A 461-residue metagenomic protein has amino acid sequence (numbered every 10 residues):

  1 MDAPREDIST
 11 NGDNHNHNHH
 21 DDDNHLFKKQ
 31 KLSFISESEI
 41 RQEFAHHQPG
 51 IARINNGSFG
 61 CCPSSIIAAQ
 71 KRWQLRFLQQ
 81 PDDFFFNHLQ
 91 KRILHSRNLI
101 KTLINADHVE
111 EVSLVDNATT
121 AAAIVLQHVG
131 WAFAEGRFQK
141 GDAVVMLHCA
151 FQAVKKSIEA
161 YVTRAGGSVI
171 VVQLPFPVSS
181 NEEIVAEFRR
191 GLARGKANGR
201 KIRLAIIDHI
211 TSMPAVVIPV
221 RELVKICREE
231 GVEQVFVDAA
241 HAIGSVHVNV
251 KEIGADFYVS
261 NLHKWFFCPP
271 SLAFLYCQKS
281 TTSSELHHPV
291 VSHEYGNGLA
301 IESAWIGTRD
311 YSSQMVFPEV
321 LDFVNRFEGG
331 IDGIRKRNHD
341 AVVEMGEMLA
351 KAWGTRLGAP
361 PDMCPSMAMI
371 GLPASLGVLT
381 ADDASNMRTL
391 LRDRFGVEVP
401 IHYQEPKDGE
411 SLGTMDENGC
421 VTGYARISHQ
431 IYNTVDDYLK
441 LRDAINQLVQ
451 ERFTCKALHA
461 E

Functional and structural regions predicted by a protein language model:
D2-H15, H19-E461: Pyridoxal 5′-phosphate
